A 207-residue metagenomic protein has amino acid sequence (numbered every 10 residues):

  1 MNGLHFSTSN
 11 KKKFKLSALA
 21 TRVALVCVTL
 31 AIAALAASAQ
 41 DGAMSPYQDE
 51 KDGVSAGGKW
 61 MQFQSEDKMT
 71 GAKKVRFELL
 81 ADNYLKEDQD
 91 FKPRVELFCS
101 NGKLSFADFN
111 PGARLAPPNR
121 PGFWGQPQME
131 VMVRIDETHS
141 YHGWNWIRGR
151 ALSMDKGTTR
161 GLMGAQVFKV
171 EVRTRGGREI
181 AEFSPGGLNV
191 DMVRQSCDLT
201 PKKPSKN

Functional and structural regions predicted by a protein language model:
M1-A18: N-terminal secretory signal peptides that target proteins for export/translocation
N2-G3, L35, Q62: Short intrinsically disordered, low-complexity coil segments enriched in acidic
F14-A18, L25, R76-L79: Sequence-pattern detector for short linear motifs and compositional/periodic biases rather than a specific fold
R22-A34: Bacterial N-terminal signal peptides
A39-N207: A generic "folded-domain core" signal
